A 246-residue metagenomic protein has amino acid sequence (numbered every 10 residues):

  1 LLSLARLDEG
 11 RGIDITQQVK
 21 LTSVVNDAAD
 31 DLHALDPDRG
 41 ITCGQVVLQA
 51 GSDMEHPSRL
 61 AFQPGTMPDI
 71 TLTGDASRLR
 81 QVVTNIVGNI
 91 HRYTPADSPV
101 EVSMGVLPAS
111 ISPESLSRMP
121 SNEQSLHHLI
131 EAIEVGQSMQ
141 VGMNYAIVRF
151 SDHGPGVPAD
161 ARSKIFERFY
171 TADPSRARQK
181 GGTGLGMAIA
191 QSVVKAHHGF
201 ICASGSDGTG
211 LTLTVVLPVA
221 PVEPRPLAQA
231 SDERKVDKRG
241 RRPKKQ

Functional and structural regions predicted by a protein language model:
E9-D14, M67-G74: Conserved micro-motifs of the catalytic ATP-binding
I15-D30, V47-S52: A conserved beta-strand-to-alpha-helix junction within the catalytic ATP-binding
I90-H91: Short helix-loop "hinge" at the ATP-lid/N-box region of the Bergerat-fold HATPase_c
D97-I111, E131-M143: Short beta-strand/loop element within the Bergerat-fold HATPase_c
N144-Y145, V157-F169, A230: Short conserved segment of the HATPase_c
G186, A190: Short alpha-helical Gxxx[C/S/T] motif in the catalytic ATP-binding
H198-G199: Conserved glycine-rich
